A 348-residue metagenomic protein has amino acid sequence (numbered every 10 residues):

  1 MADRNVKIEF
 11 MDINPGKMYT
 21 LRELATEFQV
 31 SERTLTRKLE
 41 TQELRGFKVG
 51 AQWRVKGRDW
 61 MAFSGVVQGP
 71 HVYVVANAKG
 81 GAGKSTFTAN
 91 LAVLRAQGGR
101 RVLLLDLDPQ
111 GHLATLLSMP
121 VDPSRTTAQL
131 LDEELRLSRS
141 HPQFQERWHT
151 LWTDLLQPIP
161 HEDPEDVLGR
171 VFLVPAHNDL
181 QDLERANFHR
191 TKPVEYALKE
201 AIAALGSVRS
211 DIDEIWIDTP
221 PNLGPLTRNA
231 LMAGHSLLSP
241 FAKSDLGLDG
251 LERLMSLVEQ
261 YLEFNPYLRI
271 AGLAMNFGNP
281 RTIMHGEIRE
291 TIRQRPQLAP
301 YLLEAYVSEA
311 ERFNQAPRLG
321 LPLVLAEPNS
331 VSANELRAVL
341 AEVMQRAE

Functional and structural regions predicted by a protein language model:
A2-R22, E27, R37, R45-E348: P-loop NTP-binding core
T34: Residues in the helix-turn-helix
Q42: Glycine-centered, phosphate/nucleic-acid-interacting loop/turn motifs that mediate DNA/RNA or nucleotide
